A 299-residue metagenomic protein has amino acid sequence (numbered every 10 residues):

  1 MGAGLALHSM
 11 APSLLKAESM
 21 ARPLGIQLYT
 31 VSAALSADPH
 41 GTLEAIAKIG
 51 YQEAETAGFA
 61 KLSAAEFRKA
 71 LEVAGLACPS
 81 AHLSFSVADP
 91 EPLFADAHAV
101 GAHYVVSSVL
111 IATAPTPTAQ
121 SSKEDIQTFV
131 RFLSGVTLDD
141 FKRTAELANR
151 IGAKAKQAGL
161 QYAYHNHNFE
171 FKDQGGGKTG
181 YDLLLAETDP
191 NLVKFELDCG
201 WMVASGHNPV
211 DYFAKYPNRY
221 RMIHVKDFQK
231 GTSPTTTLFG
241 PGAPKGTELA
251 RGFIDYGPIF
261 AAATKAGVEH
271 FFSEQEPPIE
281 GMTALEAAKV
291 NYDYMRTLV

Functional and structural regions predicted by a protein language model:
M1-L15: N-terminal export signals
L7, E18-G25, S32-A47, G101 (+2 more regions): Histidine-acidic metal/acid-base catalytic patches
H8-S9, E44, E53, A60 (+2 more regions): Active-site acidic/histidine proton-transfer and metal-coordination neighborhood in alpha/beta enzyme cores
S32-A37, E55-E66, H82-E91, A112-P115 (+5 more regions): Acidic-and-aromatic substrate-binding clefts and catalytic sites of carbohydrate-active enzymes
A54, G75, L160, G175 (+3 more regions): Mature catalytic domains of secreted/periplasmic carbohydrate-active enzymes
E55, S80, V106, A163 (+3 more regions): Conserved beta-strand positions in the central sheet of alpha/beta enzyme cores
F67-L83, A148-I151, D182-P190, Y256: Alpha-helix-loop-beta-strand connector modules within alpha/beta enzyme cores
